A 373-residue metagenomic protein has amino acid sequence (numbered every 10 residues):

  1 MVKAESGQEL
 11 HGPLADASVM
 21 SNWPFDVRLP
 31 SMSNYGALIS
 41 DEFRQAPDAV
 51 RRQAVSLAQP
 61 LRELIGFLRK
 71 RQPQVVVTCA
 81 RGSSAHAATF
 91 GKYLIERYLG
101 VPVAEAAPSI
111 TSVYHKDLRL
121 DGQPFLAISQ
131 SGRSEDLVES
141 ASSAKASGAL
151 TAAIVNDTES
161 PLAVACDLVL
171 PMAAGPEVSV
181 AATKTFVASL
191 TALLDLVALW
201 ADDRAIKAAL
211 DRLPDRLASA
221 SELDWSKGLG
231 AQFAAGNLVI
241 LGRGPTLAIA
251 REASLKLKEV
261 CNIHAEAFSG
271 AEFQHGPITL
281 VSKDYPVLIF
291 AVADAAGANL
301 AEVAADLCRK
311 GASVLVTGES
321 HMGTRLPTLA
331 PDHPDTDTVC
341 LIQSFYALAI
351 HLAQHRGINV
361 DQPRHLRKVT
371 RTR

Functional and structural regions predicted by a protein language model:
V2-E9: Extreme N-terminal basic, low-complexity initiation segments that serve as generic localization/processing leaders
L10-V50: N-terminal amphipathic/basic leader segments beginning at the initiator methionine
N34-Q74, L168-M172, P176-P286, A296 (+1 more regions): Active-site phosphate/pyrophosphate-binding segments
D41-R44, S160, I342: Alpha-helix N-cap/helix-start motif at coil-to-helix transitions, marked by capping-box chemistry
R69-A218, R243, F290-D335, V339 (+1 more regions): Glycine-rich phosphate-binding loops that contact phosphosugars or nucleotide phosphates
A253, L300-V303, L341, R364: Composition- and surface-driven signal marking solvent-exposed, interaction-prone regions in large proteins
L326, P331-R373: Peripheral docking tails and interdomain loops at the edges of cofactor- or intermediate-handling domains
